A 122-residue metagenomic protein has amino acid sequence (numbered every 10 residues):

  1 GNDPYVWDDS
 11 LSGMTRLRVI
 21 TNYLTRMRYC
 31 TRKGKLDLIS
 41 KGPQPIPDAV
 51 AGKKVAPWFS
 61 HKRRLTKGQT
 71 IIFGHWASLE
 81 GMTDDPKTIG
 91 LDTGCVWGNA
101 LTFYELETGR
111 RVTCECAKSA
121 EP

Functional and structural regions predicted by a protein language model:
G1-P122: Feature recognizes metal-dependent phosphohydrolase scaffolds
